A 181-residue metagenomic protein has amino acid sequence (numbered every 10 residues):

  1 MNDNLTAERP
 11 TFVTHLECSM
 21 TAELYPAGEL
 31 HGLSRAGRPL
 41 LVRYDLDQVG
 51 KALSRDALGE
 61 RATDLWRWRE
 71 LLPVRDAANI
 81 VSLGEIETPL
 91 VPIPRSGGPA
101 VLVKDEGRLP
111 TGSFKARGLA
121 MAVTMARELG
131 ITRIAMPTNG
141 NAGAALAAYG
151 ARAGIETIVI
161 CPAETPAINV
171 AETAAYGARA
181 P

Functional and structural regions predicted by a protein language model:
M1-P181: PLP-dependent amino-acid enzyme catalytic core
